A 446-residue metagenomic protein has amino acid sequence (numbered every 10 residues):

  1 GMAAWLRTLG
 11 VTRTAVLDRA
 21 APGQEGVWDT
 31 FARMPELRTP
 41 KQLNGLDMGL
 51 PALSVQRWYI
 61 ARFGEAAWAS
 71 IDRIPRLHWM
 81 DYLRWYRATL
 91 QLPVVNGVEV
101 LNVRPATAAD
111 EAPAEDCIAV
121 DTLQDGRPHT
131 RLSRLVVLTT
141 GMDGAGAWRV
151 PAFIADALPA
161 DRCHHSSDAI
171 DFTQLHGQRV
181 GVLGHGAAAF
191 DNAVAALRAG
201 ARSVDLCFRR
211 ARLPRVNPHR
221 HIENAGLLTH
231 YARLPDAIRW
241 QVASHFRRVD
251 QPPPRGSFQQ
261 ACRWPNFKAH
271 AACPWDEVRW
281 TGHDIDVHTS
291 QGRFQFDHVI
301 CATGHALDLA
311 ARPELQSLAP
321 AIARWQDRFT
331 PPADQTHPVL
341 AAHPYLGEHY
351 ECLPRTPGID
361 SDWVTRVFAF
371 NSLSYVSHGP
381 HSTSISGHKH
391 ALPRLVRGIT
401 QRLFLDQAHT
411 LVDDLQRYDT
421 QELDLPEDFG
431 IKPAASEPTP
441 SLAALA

Functional and structural regions predicted by a protein language model:
G1-A20, W68-A199, S203-A446: Flavin (primarily FAD) cofactor-binding/catalytic cores of flavoenzymes
W5, R19, P35-L46, S54 (+2 more regions): Long, low-complexity, intrinsically disordered N-terminal extensions of eukaryotic proteins, enriched
A20-G49, L213-H230: Conserved N-terminal glycine-rich FAD pyrophosphate-binding loop of Rossmann-like flavoproteins
Q24-D29, W58, W85, L309: Tryptophan-centered motif/residue detector
V27-W28, P40, M48, A67-S70 (+1 more regions): A short alpha-helix-loop-beta-strand transition element characteristic of N-terminal alpha/beta dinucleotide-binding
D29, P35, L53, R57 (+3 more regions): Flexible, active-site-adjacent loop/turn segments at secondary-structure boundaries
L46-M80: A conserved beta-strand/loop capping segment in the N-terminal third of enzymes that catalyze redox or closely related
